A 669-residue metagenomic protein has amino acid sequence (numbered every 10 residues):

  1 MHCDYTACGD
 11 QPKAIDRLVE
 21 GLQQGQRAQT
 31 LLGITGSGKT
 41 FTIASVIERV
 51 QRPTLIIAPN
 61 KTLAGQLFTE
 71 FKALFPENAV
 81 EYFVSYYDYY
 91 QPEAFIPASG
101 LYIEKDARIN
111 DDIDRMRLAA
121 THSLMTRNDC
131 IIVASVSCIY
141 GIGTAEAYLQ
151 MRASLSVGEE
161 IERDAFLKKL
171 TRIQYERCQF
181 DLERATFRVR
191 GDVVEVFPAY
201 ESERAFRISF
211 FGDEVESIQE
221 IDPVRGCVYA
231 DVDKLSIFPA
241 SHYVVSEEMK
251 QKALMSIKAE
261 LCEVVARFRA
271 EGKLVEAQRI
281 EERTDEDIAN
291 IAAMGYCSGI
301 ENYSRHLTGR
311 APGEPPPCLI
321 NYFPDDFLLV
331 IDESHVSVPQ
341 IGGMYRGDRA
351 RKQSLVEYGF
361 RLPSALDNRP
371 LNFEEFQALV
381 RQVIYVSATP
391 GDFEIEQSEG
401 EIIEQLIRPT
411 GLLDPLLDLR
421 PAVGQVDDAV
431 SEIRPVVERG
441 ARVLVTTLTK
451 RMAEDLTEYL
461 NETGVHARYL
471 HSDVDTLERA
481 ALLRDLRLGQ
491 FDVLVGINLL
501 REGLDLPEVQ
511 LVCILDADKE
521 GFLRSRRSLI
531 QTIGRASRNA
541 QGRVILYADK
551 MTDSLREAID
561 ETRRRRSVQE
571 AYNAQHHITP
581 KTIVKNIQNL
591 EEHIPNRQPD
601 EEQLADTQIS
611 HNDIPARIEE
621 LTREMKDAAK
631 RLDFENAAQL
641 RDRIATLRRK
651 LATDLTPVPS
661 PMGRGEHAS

Functional and structural regions predicted by a protein language model:
M1-E592, S610, D627: ASCE RecA-like P-loop NTPase motor cores that couple ATP hydrolysis to mechanical translocation on nucleic acids
P12, E602-L604, I609, L651 (+1 more regions): Intrinsic disorder/low-complexity segments enriched in polar/small residues
P595-D606, T622: Long, amphipathic alpha-helical segments that form or neighbor coiled-coils/leucine zippers used for dimerization
N612-I618: Short helix-capping and inter-helix turn/linker motifs at the boundaries of alpha-helical repeat units
I618-A652: C-terminal tails and terminal domains of large nucleic-acid-associated and other macromolecular-machine proteins
T653-S669: Intrinsic disorder/low-complexity segments
